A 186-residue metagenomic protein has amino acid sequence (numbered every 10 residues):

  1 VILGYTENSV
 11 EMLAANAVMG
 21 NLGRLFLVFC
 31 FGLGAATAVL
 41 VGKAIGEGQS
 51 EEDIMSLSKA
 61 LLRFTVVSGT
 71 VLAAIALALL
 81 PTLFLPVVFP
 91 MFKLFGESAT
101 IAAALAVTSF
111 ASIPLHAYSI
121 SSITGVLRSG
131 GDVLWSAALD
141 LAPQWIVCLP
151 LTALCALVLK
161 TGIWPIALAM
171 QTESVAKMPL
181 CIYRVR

Functional and structural regions predicted by a protein language model:
V1-I2, L25, S121-V126, L149 (+1 more regions): Alpha-helical transmembrane segments of multipass membrane proteins
V1-L25, K43, L85-G96, V158: Helix-terminus/linker motif at the lipid-water interface of multi-pass membrane proteins
S9, D132-V133, G162: Short loop-to-helix capping motifs
L13-P81, A117-S136: Small-residue-rich hydrophobic transmembrane alpha-helices
F31-G34, T108-S129, W135-Q144, L151 (+1 more regions): Short runs within selected transmembrane alpha-helices of multi-pass transporters and secretion channels
V41-S112, C155-R186: Short alpha-helical transmembrane segments in multi-pass integral membrane proteins
A78, I146-V147: Hydrophobic alpha-helical transmembrane segments of integral membrane proteins, especially lipid-exposed positions
